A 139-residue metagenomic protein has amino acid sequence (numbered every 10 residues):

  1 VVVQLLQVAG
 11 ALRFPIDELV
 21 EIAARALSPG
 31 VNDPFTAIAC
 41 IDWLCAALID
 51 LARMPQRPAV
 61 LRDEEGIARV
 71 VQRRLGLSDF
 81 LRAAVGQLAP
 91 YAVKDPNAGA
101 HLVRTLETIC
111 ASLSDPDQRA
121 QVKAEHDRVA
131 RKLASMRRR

Functional and structural regions predicted by a protein language model:
V1-R139: Short basic (Lys/Arg) and small-residue
